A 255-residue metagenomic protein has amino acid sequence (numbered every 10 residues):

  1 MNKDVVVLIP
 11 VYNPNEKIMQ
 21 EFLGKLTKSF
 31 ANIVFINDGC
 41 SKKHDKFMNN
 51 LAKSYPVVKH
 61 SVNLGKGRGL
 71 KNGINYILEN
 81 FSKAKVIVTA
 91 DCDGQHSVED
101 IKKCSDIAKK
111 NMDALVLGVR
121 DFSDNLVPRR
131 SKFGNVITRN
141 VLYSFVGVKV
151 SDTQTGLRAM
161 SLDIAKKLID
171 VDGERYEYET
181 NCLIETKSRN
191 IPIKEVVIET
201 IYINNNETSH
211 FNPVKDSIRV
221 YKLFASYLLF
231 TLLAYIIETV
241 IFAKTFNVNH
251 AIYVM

Functional and structural regions predicted by a protein language model:
M1-N2, I9, E16-K17, V171-F246: Hydrophobic helical membrane-anchoring modules
K3-V6, K25-F35, Y55-P56, K85: Short loop->beta transition adjacent to catalytic acidic/histidine clusters or analogous donor-positioning motifs
Y12-T27: Short, well-formed alpha-helical segments that are part of the catalytic scaffolds of diverse glycosyltransferases
I18-Q20, K42-L51, E99: Acidic helix N-cap motif at the loop->helix transition within catalytic regions of sugar-transfer enzymes
N37-K46, G94: A conserved acidic beta->alpha catalytic loop
V62, R68-Y76, V98-K167, D172-Y176 (+2 more regions): Acceptor/aglycone-binding surface of glycosyltransferases and processive sugar-polymer synthases
F81-Q95: Short beta-strand-to-loop acidic/aromatic patch adjacent to the donor-nucleotide binding site
H250-M255: Loop-to-helix transition at the N-terminal end of transmembrane alpha-helices
